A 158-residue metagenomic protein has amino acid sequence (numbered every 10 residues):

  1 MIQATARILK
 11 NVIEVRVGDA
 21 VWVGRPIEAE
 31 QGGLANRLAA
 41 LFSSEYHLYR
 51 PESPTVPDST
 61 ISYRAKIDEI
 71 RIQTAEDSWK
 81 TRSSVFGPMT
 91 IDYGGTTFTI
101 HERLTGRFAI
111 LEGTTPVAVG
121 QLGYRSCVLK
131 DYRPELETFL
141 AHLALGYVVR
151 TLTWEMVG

Functional and structural regions predicted by a protein language model:
M1-G158: Intrinsically disordered, low-complexity proline/glycine-rich segments
